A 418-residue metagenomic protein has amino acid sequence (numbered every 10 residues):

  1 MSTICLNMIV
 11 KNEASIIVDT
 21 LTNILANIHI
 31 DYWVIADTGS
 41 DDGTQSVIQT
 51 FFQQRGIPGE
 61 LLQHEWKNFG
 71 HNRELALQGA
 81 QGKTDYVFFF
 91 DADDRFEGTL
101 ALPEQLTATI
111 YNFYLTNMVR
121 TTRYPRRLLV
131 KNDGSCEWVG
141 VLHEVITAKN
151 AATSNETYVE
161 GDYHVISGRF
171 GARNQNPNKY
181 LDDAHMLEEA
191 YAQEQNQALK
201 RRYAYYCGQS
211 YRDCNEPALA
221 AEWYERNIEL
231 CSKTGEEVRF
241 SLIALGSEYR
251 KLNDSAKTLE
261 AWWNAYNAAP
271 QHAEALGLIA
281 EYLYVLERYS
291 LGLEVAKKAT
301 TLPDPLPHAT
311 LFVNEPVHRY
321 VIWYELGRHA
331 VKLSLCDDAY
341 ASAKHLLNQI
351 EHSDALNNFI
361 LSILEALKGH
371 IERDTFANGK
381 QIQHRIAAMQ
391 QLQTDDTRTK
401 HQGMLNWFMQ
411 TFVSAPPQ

Functional and structural regions predicted by a protein language model:
N12-I28, Y32: Short, well-formed alpha-helical segments that are part of the catalytic scaffolds of diverse glycosyltransferases
V18, D42-F51, T99: Acidic helix N-cap motif at the loop->helix transition within catalytic regions of sugar-transfer enzymes
N23, A36-I48, E65-W66: A conserved acidic beta->alpha catalytic loop
H71-L77, D94-E222, S232: Catalytic-site signature of metal-activated, phosphate-bearing donor transferases, centered on the GT-A/GT-A-like
E74-Y86: Active-site nucleotide-sugar/metal-binding loop of Leloir-type enzymes
Y206, A244, L278-E281, V285 (+2 more regions): "A position-specific structural signal for the A-helix of alpha-solenoid helical repeats
